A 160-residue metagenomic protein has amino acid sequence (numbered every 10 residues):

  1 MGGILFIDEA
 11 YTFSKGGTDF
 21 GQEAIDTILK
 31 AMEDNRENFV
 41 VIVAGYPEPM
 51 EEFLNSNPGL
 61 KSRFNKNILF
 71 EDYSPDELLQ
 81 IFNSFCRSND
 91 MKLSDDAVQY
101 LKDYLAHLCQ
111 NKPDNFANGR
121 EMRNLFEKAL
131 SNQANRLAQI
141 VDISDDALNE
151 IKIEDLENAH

Functional and structural regions predicted by a protein language model:
G2, I7, Y11-I42, E48-K61: Conserved catalytic/switch belt of AAA+ P-loop NTPases
I25-L29, E51, N83, R123-F126 (+1 more regions): Short, well-ordered alpha-helical packing segments
P49-N55, F70-N115, A134-V141: Conserved C-terminal "switch" segment of AAA+ ATPases
L93, L108-H160: C-terminal helical "lid" subdomain and adjoining coupling/linker elements of P-loop NTPases
